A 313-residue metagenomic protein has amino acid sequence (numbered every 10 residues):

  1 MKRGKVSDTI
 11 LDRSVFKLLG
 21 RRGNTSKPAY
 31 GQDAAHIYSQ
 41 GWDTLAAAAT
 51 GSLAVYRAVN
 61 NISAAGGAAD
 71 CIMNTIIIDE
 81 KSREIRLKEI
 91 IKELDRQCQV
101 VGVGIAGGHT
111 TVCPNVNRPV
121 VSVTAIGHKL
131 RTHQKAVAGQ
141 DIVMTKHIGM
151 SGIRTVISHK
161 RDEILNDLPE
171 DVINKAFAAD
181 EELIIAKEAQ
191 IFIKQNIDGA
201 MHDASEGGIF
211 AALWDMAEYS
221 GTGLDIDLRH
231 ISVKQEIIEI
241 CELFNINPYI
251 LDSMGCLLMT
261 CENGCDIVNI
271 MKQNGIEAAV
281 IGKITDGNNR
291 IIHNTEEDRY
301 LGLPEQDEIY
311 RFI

Functional and structural regions predicted by a protein language model:
K2-L11, K272-I313: Acidic, Ser/Thr/Pro-rich beta/coil linker or hinge segments at domain junctions
K2-M144, M150: Glycine-rich phosphate/pyrophosphate-binding loop regions near the starts of catalytic domains
S26-A29, A204-S205, G223-S232, I250-D252 (+1 more regions): Beta-strand->loop->alpha-helix junctions that form or flank phosphate-binding loops in nucleotide-handling enzymes
K27-A29, I37-S39, C98, C113-R118 (+7 more regions): Solvent-exposed alpha-helices and their adjacent loops that cap or buttress functional pockets in soluble metabolic
D79-K81, F177-S253: Active-site-proximal betaalpha loop/short-helix elements that scaffold phosphoryl/nucleotidyl transfer chemistry
L130-D180: Phosphate/diphosphate-binding glycine-rich loops and adjacent basic-rich segments that engage nucleotide
M254-T260: A short beta-alpha structural unit
T260-D266: Helix N-cap motif at beta-to-alpha junctions
